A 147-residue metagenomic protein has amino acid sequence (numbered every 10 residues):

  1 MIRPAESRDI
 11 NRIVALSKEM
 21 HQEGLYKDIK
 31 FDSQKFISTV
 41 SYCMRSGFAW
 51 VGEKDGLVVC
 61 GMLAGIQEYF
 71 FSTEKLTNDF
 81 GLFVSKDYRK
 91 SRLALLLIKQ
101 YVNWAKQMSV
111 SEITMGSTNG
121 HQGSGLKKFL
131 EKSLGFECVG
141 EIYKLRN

Functional and structural regions predicted by a protein language model:
M1-A15: A short beta-loop-alpha structural element at the N-terminal edge of CoA-dependent acyl/N-acetyltransferase catalytic
K18-T39: Conserved GNAT-fold acetyl-CoA-binding loop/helix
T39-V51: A short helix-loop-beta-strand connector motif used in the catalytic cores of GNAT acetyltransferases and, in some
V51, L57-Q67: Conserved beta-strand in the GNAT
E68-D79, F136-V139: A conserved beta-turn-beta hairpin within the catalytic core of GNAT-like acetyltransferases that forms part
F80-K90: A short, internal acetyl-CoA/4′-phosphopantetheine-binding micro-motif in the GNAT/acyltransferase core
L96-S111: Conserved acyl-CoA
I113-L126: Conserved beta-strand-loop-alpha-helix junction that forms the acyl-donor binding cleft
